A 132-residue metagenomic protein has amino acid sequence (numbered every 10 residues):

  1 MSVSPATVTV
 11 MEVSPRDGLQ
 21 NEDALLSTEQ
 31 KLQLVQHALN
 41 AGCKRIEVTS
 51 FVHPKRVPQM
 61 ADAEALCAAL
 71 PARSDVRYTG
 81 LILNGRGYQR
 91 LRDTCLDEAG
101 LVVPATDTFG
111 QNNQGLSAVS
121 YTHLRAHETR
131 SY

Functional and structural regions predicted by a protein language model:
S2-D23, G100-N113: N-terminal small/glycine-rich loop or linker at the start of catalytic domains across soluble metabolic enzymes
A6-E12, K31-E47, K55: N-terminal glycine-rich anion-binding loops that anchor highly charged ligand groups
V8, C43-K44, S74-Y78, D97: Short, well-ordered coil/turn segments that N-cap beta-strands
P15-Q30, Y78-N84, N112-G115: Active-site mouth loops of central-metabolism enzymes
G18, A38, L91, A99: Conserved, mostly hydrophobic/aromatic
R45-L66, P104-L116: Glycine-rich, proline-tolerant flexible connector loops at the mouths of alpha/beta enzymes
S50-A72, V76-T79, L83-R90: N-terminal active-site wall of soluble small-molecule enzyme domains
T122-T129: Conserved small/polar residues in nucleotide/adenosyl-binding loops
